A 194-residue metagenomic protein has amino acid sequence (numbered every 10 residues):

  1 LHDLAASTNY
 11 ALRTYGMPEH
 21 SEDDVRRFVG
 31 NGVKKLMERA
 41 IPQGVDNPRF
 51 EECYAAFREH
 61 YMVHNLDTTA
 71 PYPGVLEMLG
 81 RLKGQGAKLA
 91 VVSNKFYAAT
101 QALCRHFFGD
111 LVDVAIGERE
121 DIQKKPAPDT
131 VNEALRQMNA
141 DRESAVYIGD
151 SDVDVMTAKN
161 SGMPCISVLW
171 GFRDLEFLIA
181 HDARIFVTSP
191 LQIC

Functional and structural regions predicted by a protein language model:
L1-R27, E38: Active-site neighborhood of HAD-like aspartate-dependent phosphohydrolases
D3, H20, D24, P48-C53 (+3 more regions): Alpha-helix N-cap and coil->helix boundary residues
L4, V33, P71, A127: Conserved donor sugar-nucleotide recognition element shared by glycan-biosynthetic enzymes
S7, G30-K35, A55: Short, conserved active-site loops that position catalytic residues or coordinate cofactors/metal ions across diverse
A11-L12, G32-D46, L103, A134-L135: Helix-loop "lid/cap" segments that line or gate small-molecule binding pockets
Y15, E38-E77, Q85: Metal-dependent phosphoesterase signature
D23, P48, K83, Y97 (+1 more regions): Asp-based, Mg2+/Mn2+-dependent phosphohydrolase catalytic module
V63-V91, Y97-R105, P128: Short, acidic loop-to-helix structural element flanking the phosphoryl-transfer center in phosphate-processing enzymes
